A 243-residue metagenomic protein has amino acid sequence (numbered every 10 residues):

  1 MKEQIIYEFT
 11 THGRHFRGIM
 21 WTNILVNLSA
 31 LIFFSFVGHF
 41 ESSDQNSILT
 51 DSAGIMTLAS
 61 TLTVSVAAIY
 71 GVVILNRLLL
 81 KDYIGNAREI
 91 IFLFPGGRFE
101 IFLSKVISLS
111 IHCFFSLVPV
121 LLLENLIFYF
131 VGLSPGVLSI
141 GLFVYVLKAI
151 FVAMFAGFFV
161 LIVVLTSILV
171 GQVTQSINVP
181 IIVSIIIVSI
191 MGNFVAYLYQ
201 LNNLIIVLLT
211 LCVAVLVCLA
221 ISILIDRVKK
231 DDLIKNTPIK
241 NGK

Functional and structural regions predicted by a protein language model:
M1-I24, P238-K243: Aromatic- and glycine-rich beta-strand/loop motifs that create alpha-glucan
T11-H12, F16, L165-I185: Membrane-helix boundary/juxtamembrane motif in polytopic membrane proteins
T11-W21, V37-D82, I205-C212: Membrane-embedded or membrane-proximal helical elements that form or frame transporter/channel pores
R17-G18, G97-R98, F102-L103, S176-I181 (+1 more regions): Membrane-helix interface segments
T22-N27, N178-M191, L208-L211: Central hydrophobic cores of alpha-helical transmembrane segments in multi-pass integral membrane proteins
N23-I24, L204-K243: Alpha-helical transmembrane segments of multi-pass membrane transporters/translocases
S29-Y70, S104-I168: Secretory targeting signals
L78-S110: Helix-loop-helix units of permease transmembrane domains in multi-pass membrane transporters, especially ABC
